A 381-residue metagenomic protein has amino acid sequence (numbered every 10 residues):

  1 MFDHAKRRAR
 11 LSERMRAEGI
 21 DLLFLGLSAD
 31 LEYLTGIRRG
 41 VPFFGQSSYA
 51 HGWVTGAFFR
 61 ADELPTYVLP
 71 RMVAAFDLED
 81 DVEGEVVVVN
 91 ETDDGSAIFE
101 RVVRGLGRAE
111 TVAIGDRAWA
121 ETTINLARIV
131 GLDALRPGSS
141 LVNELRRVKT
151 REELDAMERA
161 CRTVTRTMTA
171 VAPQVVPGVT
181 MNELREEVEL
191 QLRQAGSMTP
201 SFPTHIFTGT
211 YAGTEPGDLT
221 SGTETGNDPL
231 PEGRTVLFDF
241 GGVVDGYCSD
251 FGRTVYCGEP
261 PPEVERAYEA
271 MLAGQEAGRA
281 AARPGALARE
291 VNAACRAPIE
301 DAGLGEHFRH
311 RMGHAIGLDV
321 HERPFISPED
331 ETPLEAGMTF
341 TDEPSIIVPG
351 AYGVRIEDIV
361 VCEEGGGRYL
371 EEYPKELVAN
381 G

Functional and structural regions predicted by a protein language model:
M1-G381: Active-site neighborhoods and metal-handling regions in enzymes and metal-associated proteins
